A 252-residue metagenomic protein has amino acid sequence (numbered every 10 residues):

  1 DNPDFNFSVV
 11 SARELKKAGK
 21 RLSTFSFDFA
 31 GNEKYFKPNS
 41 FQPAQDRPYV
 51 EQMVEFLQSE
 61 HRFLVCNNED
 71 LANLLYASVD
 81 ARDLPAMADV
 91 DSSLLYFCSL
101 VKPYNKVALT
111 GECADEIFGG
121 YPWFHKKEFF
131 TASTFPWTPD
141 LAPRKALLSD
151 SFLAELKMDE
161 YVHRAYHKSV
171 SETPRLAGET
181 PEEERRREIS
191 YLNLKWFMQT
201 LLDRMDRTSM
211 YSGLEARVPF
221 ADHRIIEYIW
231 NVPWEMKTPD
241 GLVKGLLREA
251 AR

Functional and structural regions predicted by a protein language model:
D1-G178, E184-I189, R207-R252: ATP-dependent adenylate-handling active sites, centered on carboxylate activation for C-N bond formation
L194-R207, I229: Short Ser/Thr-interspersed hydrophobic loop/turn segments at strand-loop and sheet-helix junctions that line or gate
